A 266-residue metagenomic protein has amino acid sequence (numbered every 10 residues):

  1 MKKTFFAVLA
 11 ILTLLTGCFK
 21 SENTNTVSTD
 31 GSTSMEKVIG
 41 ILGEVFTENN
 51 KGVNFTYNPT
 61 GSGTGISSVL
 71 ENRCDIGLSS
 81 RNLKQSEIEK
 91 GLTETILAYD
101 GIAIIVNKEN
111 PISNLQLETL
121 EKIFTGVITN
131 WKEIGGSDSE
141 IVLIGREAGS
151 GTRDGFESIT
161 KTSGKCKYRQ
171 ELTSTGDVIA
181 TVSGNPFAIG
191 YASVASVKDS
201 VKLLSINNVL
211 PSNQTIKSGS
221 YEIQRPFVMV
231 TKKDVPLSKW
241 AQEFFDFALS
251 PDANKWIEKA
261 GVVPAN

Functional and structural regions predicted by a protein language model:
M1-T4: Positively charged n-region of N-terminal signal peptides that target proteins for export
F6-A10: Sec-dependent N-terminal signal peptides
C18-N266: Exported/periplasmic ABC-transporter solute-binding proteins
